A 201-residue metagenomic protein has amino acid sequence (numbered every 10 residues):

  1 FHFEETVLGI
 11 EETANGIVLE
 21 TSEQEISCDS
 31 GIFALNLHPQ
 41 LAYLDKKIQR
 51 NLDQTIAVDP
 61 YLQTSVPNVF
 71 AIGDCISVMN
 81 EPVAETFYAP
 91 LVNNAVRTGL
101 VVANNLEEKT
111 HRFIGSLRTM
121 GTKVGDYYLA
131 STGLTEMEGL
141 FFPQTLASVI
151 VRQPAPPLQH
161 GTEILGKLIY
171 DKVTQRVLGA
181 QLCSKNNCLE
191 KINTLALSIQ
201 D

Functional and structural regions predicted by a protein language model:
H2, F70, A147-V149: General small-molecule cofactor/ligand-binding pocket signal
F3-N15: A conserved short coil-to-beta-strand element within the FAD-binding core of flavoproteins
V7, E20-E25: A structured beta-alpha segment of the ubiquitous adenosine-cofactor-binding alpha/beta core
G9, Y61, K167-I169: Short, surface-exposed charged micro-motifs
N15-L19, P143-L146: Short, hydrophobic/aromatic-rich segments at coil-to-beta transitions
E25-V101: FAD-site-proximal beta/loop scaffold in flavoenzymes
V78-N186: Mid-to-C-terminal Rossmann-like scaffold of FAD/NAD(P)H-dependent oxidoreductases
N186-D201: A short, polar/charged loop-to-alpha-helix boundary motif
